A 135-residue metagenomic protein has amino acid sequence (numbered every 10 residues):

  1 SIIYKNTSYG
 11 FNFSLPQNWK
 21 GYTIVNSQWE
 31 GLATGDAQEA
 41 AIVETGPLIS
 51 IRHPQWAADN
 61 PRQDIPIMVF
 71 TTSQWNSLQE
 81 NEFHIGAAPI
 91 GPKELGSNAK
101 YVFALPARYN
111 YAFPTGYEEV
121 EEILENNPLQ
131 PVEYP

Functional and structural regions predicted by a protein language model:
S1-K5: N-terminal low-complexity, Pro/Thr/Ser-rich intrinsically disordered segments that act as propeptides or flexible
T7-S73: Secretory pathway targeting signatures of secreted, lumenal, and periplasmic proteins
N12-P16, W75-G86: Short, solvent-exposed secondary-structure boundary motifs
W19, L95-S97: A short, structured loop/turn motif at beta-sheet edges
D59-L78, F113-E125: Surface-exposed flexible segments
I67, I90, L129-V132: Generic low-complexity segments that are intrinsically disordered, proline-rich and/or Lys/Arg-biased
F83-L95: Short, surface-exposed beta-strand/loop micro-motifs that present aromatic residues
N98-P135: Surface-exposed amphipathic alpha-helical segments
